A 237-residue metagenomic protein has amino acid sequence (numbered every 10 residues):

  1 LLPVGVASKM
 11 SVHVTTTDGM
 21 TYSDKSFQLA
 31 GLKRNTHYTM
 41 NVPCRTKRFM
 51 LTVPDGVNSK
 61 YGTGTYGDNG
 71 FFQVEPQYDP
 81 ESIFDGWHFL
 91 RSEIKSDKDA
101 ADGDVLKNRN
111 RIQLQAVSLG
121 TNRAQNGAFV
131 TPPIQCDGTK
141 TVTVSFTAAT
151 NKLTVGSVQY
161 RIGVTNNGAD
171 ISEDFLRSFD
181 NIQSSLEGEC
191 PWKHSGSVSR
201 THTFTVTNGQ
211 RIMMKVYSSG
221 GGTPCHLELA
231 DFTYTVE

Functional and structural regions predicted by a protein language model:
L1-R34, T121, F175, I182 (+2 more regions): Tryptophan-paired
K25-K60: Extracellular beta-sheet/turn segments enriched in Thr/Pro/Gly and aliphatic residues
N35, G222-E237: Exposed low-complexity, polar/acidic, P/S/T/G-rich flexible segments that act as propeptides, protease-susceptible
Y61-Q115: Extracellular glycan-recognition surfaces and repeat-rich motifs
N110-T143, G196-H202, E228-A230: Short beta-strands within extracellular/lumenal beta-sheet-rich domains
N122-A124, D137-G138, A149-V158, G220-C225: Extended, low-complexity, turn-rich repeat/linker tracts enriched in Gly/Pro/Ser/Thr and Asp/Glu that occur
V142-T150, Q210-S219, F232: Extracellular beta-strand-rich recognition modules
I171-T207: Extracellular carbohydrate recognition and processing domains and analogous Trp-centered ligand-binding platforms
